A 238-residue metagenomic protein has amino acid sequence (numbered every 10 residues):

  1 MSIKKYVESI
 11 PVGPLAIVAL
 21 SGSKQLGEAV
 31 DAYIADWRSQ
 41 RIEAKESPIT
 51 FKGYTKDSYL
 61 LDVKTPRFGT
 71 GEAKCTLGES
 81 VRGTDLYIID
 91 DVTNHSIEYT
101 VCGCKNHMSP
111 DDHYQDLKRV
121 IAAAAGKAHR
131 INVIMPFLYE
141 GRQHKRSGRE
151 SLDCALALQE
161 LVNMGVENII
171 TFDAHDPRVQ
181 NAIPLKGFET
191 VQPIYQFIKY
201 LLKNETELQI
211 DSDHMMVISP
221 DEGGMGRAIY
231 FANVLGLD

Functional and structural regions predicted by a protein language model:
M1-D238: PRPP-associated nucleotide enzymes
